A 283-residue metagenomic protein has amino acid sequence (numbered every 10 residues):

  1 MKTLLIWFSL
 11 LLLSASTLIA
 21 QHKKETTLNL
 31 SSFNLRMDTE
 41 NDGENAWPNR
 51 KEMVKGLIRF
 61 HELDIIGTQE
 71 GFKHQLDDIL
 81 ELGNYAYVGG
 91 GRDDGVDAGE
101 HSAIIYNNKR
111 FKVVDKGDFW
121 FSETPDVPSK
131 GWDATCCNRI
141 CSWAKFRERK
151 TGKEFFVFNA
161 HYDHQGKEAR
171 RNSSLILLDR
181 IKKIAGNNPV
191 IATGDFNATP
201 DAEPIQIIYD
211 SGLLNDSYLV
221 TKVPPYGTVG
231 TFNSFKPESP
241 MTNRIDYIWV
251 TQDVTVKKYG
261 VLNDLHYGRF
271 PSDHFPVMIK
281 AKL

Functional and structural regions predicted by a protein language model:
M1-T26: Bacterial Sec-dependent N-terminal signal peptides
L18-L82, D93-E100, L175, L283: N-terminal, active-site-proximal structural segment of metallo-dependent hydrolase catalytic domains
T27-E40, S102, V114-F119, K153-D163: Active-site-proximal beta-strand elements of phosphoester/diester hydrolases
R36, F72, H161-D163, F196-T199 (+1 more regions): Catalytic metal-binding/acid-base residues of hydrolase active sites
I65-E154, G260-V261: Structured beta-strand-rich core segments of catalytic domains in phosphoester-bond hydrolases
I66-Q69, G90, I191-D195, D216-L219: Active-site neighborhood of phospho(di)ester-bond hydrolases with catalytic His/Asp-centered motifs
R110, E168, D179-V190, A198-L283: Metal-dependent phosphoester-hydrolase catalytic domains
N138, R147-R171, I184: Metal-dependent phosphoester/phosphodiester hydrolase catalytic core
